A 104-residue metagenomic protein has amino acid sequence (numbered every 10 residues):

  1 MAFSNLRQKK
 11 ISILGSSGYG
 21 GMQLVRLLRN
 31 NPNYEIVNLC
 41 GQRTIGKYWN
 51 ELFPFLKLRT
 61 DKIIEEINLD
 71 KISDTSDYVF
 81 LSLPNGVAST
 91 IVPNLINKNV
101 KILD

Functional and structural regions predicted by a protein language model:
A2-D104: N-terminal Rossmann-like NAD(P) cofactor-binding subdomain of oxidoreductases, focused on the glycine-rich
